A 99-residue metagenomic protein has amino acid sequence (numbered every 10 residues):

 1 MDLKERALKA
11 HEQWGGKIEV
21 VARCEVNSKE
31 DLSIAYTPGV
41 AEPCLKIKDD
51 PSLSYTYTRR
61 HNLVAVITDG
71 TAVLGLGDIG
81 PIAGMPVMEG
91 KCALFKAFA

Functional and structural regions predicted by a protein language model:
M1-A99: N-terminal ligand-binding/catalytic initiation module
